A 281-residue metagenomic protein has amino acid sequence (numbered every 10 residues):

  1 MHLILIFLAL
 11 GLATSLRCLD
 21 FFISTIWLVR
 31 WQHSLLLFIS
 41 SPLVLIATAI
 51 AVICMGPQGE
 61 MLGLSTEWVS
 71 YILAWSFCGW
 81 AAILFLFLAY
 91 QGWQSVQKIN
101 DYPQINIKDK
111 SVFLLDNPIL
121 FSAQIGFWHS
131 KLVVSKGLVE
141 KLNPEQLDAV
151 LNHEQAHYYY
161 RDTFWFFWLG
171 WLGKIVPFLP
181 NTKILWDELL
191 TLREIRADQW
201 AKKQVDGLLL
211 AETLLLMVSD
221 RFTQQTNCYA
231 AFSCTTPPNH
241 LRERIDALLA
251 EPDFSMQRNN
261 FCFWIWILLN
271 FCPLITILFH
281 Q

Functional and structural regions predicted by a protein language model:
M1-A13, A74, Q225-Q281: Cytosolic-facing loops and C-terminal tails of multi-pass membrane proteins
M1-S111, S255, L274-Q281: Hydrophobic or amphipathic, alpha-helical segments that drive membrane association/targeting
I4-L28, N181, L185-D206: Cytoplasmic juxtamembrane interface segments
N117-P144: Active-site scaffold of zinc-dependent metalloenzymes
V134, E145-F166, G170, A197-D198: Active-site recognition of the HExxH zinc-binding catalytic motif
D162-W186, L190: Post-HEXXH active-site segment of zinc metalloproteases
I184-E243, A250-D253: Short helix/loop segments within enzyme catalytic domains that coordinate or immediately flank catalytic cofactors
